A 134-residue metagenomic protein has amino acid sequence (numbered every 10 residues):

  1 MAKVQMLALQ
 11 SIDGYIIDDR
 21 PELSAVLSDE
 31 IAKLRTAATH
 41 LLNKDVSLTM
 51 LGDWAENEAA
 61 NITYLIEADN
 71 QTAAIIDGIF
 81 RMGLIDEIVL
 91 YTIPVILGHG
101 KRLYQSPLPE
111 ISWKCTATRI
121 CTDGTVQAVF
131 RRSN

Functional and structural regions predicted by a protein language model:
M1-N134: Enzymes that bind and transform nitrogen-containing heteroaromatic metabolites
